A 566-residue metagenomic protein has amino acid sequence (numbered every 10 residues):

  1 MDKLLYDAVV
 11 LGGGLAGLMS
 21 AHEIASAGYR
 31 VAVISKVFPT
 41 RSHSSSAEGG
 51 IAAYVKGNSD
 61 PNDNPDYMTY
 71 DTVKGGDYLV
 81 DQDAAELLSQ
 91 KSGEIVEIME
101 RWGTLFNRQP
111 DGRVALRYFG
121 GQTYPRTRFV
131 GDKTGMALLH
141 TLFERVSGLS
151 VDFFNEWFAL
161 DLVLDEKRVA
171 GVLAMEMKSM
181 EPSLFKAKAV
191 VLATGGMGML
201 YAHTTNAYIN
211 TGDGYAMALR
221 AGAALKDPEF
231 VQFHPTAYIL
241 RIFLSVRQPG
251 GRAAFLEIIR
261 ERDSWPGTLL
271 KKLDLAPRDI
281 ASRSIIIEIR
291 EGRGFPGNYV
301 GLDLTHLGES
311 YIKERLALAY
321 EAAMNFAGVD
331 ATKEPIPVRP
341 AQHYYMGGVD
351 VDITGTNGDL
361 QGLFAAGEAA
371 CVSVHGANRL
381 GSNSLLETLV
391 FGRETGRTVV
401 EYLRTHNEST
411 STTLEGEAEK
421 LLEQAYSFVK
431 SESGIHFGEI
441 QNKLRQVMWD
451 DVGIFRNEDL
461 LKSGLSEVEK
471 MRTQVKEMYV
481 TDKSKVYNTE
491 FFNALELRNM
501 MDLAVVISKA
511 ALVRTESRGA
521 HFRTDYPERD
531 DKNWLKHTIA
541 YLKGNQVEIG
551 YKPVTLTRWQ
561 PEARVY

Functional and structural regions predicted by a protein language model:
M1-Y6, S20-E23, F38-T40, S46-A47 (+9 more regions): Glycine- and aromatic-enriched mobile tails/lids
K3-Y6, S179-A189, D359-L360: Core beta-strand elements of the Rossmann-like FAD/NAD(P) dinucleotide-binding domain in flavoenzyme oxidoreductases
A8-V33: N-terminal Rossmann-like FAD-binding beta1-loop-alpha1 element of flavoenzymes
V37-D71: Conserved N-terminal glycine-rich FAD pyrophosphate-binding loop of Rossmann-like flavoproteins
G75-L116: Rossmann-like flavin
E100-E181, K186, A193, H234-R241: Conserved redox-cofactor binding core of oxidoreductases
A189-I242, G381-E394, T398: Glycine-rich loop(s) and the adjacent beta-strand/alpha-helix scaffold that form part
M217, A223-E334, T398-R404: An anion/pyrophosphate-binding glycine-rich loop and adjacent beta-alpha core in soluble alpha-beta enzymes
